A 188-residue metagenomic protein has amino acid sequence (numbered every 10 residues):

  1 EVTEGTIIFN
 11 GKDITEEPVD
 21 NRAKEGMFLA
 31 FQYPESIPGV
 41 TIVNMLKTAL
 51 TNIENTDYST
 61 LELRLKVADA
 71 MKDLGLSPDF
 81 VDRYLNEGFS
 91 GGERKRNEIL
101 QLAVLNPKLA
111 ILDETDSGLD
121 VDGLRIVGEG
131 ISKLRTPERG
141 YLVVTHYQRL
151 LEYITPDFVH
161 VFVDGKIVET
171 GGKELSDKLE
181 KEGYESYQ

Functional and structural regions predicted by a protein language model:
E1-D13, V159, I167: ABC nucleotide-binding domain "signature motif"
T6-R22, N86: ABC ATPase NBD Q-loop/coupling interface
L29, Y33, G39-E54, K66: Q-loop/switch helix immediately C-terminal to the Walker
E98-I99: Hydrophobic anchor residue at the start of the ABC signature
L102-A103: ABC ATPase C-loop
I111-T115, D122: Walker B catalytic motif
G130-H146, L151: Conserved catalytic loops of ABC-family nucleotide-binding domains
F162, K166-Q188: Conserved beta-strand-loop-alpha-helix hinge in the C-terminal portion of ABC ATPase nucleotide-binding domains
